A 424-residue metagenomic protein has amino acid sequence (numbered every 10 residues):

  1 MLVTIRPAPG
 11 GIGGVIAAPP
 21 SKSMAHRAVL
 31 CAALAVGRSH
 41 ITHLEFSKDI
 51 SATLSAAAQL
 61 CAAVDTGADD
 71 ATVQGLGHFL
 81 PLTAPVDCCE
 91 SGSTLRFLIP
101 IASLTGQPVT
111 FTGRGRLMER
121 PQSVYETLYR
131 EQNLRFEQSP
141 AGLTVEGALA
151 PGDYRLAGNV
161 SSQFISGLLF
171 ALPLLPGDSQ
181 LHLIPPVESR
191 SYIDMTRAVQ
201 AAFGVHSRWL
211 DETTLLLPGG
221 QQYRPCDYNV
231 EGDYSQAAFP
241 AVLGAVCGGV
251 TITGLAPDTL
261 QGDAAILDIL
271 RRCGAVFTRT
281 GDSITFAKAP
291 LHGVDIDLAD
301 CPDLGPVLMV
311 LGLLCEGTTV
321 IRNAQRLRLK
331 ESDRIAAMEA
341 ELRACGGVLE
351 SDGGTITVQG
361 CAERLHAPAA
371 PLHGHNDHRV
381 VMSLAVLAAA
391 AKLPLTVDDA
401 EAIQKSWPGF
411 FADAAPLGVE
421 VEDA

Functional and structural regions predicted by a protein language model:
M1-A424: Short, structured segments at the rim of ligand-binding sites
